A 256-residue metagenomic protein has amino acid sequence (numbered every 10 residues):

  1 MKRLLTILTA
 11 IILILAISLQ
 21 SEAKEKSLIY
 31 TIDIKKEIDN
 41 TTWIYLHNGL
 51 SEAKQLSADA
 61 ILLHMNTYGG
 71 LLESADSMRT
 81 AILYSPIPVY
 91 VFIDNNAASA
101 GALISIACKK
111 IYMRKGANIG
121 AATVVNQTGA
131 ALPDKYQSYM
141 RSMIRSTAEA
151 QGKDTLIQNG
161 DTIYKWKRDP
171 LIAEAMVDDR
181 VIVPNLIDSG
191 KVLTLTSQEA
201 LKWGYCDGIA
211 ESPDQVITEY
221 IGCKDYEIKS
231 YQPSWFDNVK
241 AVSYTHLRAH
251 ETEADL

Functional and structural regions predicted by a protein language model:
M1-L8: Bacterial N-terminal signal peptides that target proteins for export
L8-A16: Bacterial N-terminal signal peptides
L19-E22: Sec/Tat signal peptide C-region and signal peptidase I cleavage site
K24-K240: Soluble extramembrane regions of membrane proteins in the secretory/endomembrane system
T245-T252: Conserved small/polar residues in nucleotide/adenosyl-binding loops
